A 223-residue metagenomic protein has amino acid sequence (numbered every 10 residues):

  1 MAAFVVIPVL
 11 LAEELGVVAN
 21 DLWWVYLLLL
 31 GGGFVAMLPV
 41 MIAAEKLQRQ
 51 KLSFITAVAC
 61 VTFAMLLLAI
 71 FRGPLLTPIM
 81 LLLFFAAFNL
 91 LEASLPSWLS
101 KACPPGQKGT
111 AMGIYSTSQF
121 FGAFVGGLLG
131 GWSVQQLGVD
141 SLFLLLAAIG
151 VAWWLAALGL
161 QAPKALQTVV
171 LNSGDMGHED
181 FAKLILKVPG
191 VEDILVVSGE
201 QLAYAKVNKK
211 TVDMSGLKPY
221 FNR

Functional and structural regions predicted by a protein language model:
V5-D21: Short amphipathic helix-loop junctions that connect adjacent transmembrane helices in Major Facilitator Superfamily/SLC
A19, P105-Y115: Loop-to-transmembrane helix entry/capping segments in MFS-fold secondary transporters and related SLC/MFSD carriers
L27, G31, G113-F121: Transmembrane alpha-helical cores of Major Facilitator Superfamily
V35-R49, V134: Helix-to-loop junctions at the C-terminal end of transmembrane segments in multipass secondary transporters
L52-L67: Structural signature of the two symmetry-related core transmembrane helices
A69-M80: Helix-loop junctions at membrane interfaces in 12-TM secondary transporters
L90-C103: Intracellular juxtamembrane helix-capping segments at the cytosolic ends of symmetry-related transmembrane helices
S141-G159: Symmetry-related core transmembrane helices of the 12-TM Major Facilitator Superfamily/SLC fold
